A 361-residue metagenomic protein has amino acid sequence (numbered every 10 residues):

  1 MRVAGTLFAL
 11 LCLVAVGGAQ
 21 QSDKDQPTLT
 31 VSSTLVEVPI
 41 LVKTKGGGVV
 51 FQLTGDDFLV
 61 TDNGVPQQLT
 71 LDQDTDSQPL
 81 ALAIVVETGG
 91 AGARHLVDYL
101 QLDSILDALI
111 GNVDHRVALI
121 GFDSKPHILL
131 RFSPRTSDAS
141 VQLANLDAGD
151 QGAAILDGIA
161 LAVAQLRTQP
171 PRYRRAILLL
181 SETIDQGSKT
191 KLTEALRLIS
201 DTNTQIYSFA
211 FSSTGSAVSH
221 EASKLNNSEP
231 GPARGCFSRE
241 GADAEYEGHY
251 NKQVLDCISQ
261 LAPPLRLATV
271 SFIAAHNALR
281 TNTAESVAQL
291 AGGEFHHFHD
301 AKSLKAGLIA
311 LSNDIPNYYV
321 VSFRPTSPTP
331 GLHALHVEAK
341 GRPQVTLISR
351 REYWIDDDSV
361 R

Functional and structural regions predicted by a protein language model:
A4-G5, P39: N-terminal leader/targeting segments
G5-A15: Bacterial N-terminal signal peptides
G18-R361: Scaffold/interface architecture of coatomer-like assemblies
